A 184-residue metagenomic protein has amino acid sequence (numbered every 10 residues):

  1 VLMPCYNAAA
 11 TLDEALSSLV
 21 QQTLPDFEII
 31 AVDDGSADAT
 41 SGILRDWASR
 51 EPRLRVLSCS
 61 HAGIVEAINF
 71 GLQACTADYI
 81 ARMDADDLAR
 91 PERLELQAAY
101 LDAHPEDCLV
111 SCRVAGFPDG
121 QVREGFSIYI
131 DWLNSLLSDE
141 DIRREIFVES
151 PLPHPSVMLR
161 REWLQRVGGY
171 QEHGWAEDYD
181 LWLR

Functional and structural regions predicted by a protein language model:
A10-D13, D38-D46, L88, E92: Acidic helix N-cap motif at the loop->helix transition within catalytic regions of sugar-transfer enzymes
S17-D26: Short, acidic, metal-binding catalytic loop of nucleotide-sugar glycosyltransferases
S18, D33-G42, D84: A conserved acidic beta->alpha catalytic loop
D26-G35, R55-C59, A85: Short beta-strand/loop segment that forms part of the nucleotide-sugar
C59-C75, L96: Glycine-rich, basic loop-to-helix element that forms the pyrophosphate-binding segment of sugar-nucleotide handling
Q73, Y129-R184: Conserved nucleotide-sugar donor-binding catalytic segment
I80: Short aromatic/hydrophobic "clamp" motif used to bind/position activated sugar donors
E92-F126: Conserved donor NDP-sugar-binding/catalytic core segment of glycosyltransferases
